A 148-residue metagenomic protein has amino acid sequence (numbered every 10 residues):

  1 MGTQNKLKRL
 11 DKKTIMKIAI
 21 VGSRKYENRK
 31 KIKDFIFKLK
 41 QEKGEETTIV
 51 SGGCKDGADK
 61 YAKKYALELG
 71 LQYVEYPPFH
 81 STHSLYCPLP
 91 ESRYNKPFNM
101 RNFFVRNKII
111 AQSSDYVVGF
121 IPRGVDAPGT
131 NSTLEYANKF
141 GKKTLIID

Functional and structural regions predicted by a protein language model:
L7-D11, K25-D148: Acidic/glycine-enriched connector segments
T14-K17: Residues that mark the start of a beta-strand
